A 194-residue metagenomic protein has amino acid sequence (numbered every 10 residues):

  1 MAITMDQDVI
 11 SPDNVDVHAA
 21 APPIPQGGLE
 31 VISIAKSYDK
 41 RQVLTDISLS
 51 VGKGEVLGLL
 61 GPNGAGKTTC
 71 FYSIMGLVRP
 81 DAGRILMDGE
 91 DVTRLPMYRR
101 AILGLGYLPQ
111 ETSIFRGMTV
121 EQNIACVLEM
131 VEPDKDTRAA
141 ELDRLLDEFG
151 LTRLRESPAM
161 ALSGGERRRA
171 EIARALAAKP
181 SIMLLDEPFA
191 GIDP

Functional and structural regions predicted by a protein language model:
L60-P62: The feature captures the beta-strand-to-loop junction immediately N-terminal to the Walker
M75: Helix-to-loop junction immediately C-terminal to a conserved catalytic motif
R79, D91-E111, K135-A139: ABC ATPase NBD coupling module
A125, D136-L154: Conserved ABC ATPase "signature" region
P158-L162, E166: Conserved ABC ATPase signature
K179: Conserved catalytic motifs of ABC-family nucleotide-binding domains
